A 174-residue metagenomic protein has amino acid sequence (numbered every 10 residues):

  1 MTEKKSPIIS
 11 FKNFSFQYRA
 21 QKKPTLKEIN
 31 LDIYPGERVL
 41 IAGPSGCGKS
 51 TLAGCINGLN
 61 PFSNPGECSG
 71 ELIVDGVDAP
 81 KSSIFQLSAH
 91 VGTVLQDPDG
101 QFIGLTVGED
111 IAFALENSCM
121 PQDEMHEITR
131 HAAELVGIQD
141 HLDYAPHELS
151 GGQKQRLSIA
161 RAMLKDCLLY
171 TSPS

Functional and structural regions predicted by a protein language model:
T2-F11, F16-E28, N60-P65, K81-S83 (+1 more regions): A short, flexible loop at the N-terminus of ABC-type nucleotide-binding domains that lies
N57, D99, L105-E116, H126 (+1 more regions): Short helical segment in ABC ATPase nucleotide-binding domains corresponding to the A-loop/adjacent helical element
P65-V77: Conserved ABC transporter NBD signature motif
G76, D123-H141: Conserved ABC ATPase "signature" region
V77-G92: ABC ATPase NBD coupling module
A145-L149, Q153: Conserved ABC ATPase signature
Y170-S174: Conserved small/polar residues in nucleotide/adenosyl-binding loops
